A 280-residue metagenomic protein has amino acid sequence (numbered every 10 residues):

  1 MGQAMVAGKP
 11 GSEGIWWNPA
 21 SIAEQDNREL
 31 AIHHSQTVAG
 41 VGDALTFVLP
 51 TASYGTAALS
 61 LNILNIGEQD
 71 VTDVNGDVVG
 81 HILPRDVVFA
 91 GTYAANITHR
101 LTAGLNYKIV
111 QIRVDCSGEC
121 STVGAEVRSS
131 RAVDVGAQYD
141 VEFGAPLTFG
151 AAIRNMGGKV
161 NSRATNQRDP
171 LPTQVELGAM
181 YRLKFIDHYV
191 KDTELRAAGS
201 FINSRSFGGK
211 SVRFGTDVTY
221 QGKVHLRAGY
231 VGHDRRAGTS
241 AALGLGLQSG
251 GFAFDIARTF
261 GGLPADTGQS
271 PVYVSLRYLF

Functional and structural regions predicted by a protein language model:
M1-F280: Subset of outer-membrane beta-barrel
